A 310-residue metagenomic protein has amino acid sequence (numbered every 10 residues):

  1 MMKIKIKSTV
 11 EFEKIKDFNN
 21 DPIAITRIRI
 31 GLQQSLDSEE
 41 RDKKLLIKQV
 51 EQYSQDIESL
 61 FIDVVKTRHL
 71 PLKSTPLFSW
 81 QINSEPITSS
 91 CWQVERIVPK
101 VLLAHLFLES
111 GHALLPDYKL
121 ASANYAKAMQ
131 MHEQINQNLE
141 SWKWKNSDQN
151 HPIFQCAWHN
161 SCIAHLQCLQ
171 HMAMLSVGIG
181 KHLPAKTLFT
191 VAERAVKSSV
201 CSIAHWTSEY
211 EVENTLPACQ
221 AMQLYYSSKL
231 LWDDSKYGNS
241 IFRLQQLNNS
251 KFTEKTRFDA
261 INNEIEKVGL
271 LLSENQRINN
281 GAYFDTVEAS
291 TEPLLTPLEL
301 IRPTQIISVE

Functional and structural regions predicted by a protein language model:
M1-K73, N83, L230-E310: Long C-terminal extensions of eukaryotic subunits of large macromolecular complexes
S35, E40-T67, L72-Q149, S161 (+1 more regions): A structural/positional concept
L46-V50, I97, A121, A157 (+5 more regions): Helix-start/N-cap signature of alpha-helical segments
S54, F61, L108, Y118 (+10 more regions): Inward-facing hydrophobic residues that define packing positions of alpha-helical scaffold repeats
S89, N146-C156, I203-L216, S227-K236: Acidic, serine/threonine- and proline-rich low-complexity regulatory regions
E95, L102, E109, H159-L166 (+4 more regions): "A position-specific structural signal for the A-helix of alpha-solenoid helical repeats
E109-Y118, A173-L183, A221, S228-S235 (+1 more regions): Short coil/turn linking the two alpha-helices of tandem helical-hairpin repeats
A128, N136, F154-I203: Active-site cradle of extracellular carbohydrate-active enzymes
